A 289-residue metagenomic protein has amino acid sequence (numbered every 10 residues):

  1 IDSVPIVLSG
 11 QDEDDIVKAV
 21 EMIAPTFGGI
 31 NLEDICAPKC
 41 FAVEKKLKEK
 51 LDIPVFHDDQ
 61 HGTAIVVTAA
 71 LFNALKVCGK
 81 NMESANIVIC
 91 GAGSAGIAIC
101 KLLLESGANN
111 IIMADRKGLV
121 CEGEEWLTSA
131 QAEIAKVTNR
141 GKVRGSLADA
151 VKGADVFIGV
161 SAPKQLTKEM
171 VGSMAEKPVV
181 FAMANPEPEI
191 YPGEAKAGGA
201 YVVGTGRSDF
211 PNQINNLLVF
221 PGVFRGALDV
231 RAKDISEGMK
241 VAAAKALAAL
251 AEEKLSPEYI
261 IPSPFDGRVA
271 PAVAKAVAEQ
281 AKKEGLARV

Functional and structural regions predicted by a protein language model:
I1-A85: Glycine/serine-rich phosphate-binding loop and adjoining beta1-alpha1 elements at the start of nucleotide-handling
P5-I6, N31-D34, V55-D58, I89 (+5 more regions): General beta-strand structural signal in soluble alpha/beta enzymes
L8-S9, D34-A37, D58-H61, R116-L119 (+4 more regions): Short, ordered loop/turn segments at secondary-structure junctions
G10-V17, A37-F41, H61-I65, T128 (+13 more regions): Electropositive phosphate-/nucleotide-binding environments in soluble metabolic enzymes
D15-K18, F41-K46, V66-A70, A98-E105 (+5 more regions): Short acidic, glycine/serine/threonine-rich loops at helix termini
D58-D59, C78, A182-V289: Adenosine-phosphate binding glycine-rich loop
H61, I65-A162: Glycine-rich phosphate/diphosphate-binding loop of Rossmann-like nucleotide-binding domains
A132-V202, R207-D209: Rossmann-like adenosine-cofactor binding region
